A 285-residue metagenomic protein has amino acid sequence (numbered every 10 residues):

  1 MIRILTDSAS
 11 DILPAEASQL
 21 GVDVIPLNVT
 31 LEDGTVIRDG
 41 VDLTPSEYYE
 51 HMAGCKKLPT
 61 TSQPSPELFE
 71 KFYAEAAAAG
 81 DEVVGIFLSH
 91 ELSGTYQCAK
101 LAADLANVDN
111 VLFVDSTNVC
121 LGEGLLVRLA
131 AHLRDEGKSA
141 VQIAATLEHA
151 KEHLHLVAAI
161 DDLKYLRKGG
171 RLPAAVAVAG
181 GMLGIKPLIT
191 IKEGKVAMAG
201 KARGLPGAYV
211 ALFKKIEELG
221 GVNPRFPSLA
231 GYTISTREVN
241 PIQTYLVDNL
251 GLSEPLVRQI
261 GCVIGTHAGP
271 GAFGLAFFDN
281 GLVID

Functional and structural regions predicted by a protein language model:
M1, P59-T60, I86, T117 (+1 more regions): Short, contiguous strand/loop micro-motifs
M1-I2, G80: Local beta-strand N-terminus motif with an aromatic residue
R3, A9-D23, N28-T30, G34-T35 (+2 more regions): Mixed-charge interfacial surface used for oligomerization/domain docking and macromolecular partner engagement
T35-G85, S89-V108: Class I S-adenosyl-L-methionine
